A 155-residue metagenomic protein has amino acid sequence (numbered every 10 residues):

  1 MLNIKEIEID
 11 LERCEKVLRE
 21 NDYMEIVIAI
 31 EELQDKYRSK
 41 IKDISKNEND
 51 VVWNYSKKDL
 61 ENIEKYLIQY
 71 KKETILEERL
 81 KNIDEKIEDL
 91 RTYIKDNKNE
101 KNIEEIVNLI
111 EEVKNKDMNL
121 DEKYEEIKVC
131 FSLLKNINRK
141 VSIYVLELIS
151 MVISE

Functional and structural regions predicted by a protein language model:
M1-I68: Charged interaction/catalytic cores of defense and host-pathogen modules
I4, Y23, V27, W53 (+4 more regions): Amphipathic, non-membrane alpha-helical segments in soluble helical-bundle scaffolds
I7-D10, A29, D59, L109 (+3 more regions): Amphipathic coiled-coil alpha-helices
C14, L18, I30, L90-I94 (+2 more regions): Leucine-/aliphatic-rich long alpha-helical segments
D35, K40, I44, I75-E77 (+2 more regions): Short amphipathic alpha-helical "recognition" segments used for binding
V52-Y124: Membrane-active, amphipathic/fusogenic segments and juxtamembrane/transmembrane anchors that bind or insert into lipid
K114-E155: Membrane-inserting effector segments that mediate pore formation, membrane fusion, or transient membrane insertion
